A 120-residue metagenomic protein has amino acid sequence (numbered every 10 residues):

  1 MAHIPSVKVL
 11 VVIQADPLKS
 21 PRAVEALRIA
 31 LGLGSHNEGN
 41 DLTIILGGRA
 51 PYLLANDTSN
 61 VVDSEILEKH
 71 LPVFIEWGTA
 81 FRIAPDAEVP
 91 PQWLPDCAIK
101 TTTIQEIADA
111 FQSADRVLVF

Functional and structural regions predicted by a protein language model:
M1-P5: Positively charged, low-complexity intrinsically disordered leader regions
K8, D41-T43, A80: Residues at the starts of beta-strands that form the adenosine-phosphate
V11-A26, P51-T58: Short, glycine-rich nucleotide/cofactor-binding loops
A23-I44: Histidine-anchored nucleotide/phosphate-binding helix
G47-Y52, D86-V89: Short beta-alpha junction loops
D57-V62, C97: Short glycine-enriched, charge-decorated loop/helix-capping segments at active-site entrances that position
N60-A87: A glycine-rich helix N-cap at a beta->alpha junction
D96-F120: Low-complexity intrinsically disordered segments
